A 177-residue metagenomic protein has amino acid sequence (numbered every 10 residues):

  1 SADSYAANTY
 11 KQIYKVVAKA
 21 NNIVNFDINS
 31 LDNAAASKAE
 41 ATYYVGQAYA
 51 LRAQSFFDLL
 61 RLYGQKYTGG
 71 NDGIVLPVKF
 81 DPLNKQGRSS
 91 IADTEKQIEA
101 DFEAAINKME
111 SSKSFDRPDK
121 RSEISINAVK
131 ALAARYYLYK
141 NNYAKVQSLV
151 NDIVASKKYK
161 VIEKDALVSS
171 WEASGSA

Functional and structural regions predicted by a protein language model:
S1-Y63, S89, N107-E110: Conserved, well-structured interaction surfaces
V17-A20, V24, E95, F102 (+2 more regions): Inward-facing hydrophobic residues that define packing positions of alpha-helical scaffold repeats
A36-A39, L62-A92, K96: Short coil/linker segments at helix-helix boundaries
Y43, A50, D93, R117-K120 (+1 more regions): Residue signature of alpha-solenoid helical repeat architecture, marking inter-repeat boundaries and helix-start
S55, A134-Y136: Residue-level signature for tetratricopeptide repeat
L60-Y67, K113, Y139-N142: Short coil/turn linking the two alpha-helices of tandem helical-hairpin repeats
I106-N107, S114, V154-S156: Amphipathic alpha-helical segments of tetratricopeptide repeats
N141, K145-A177: Hydrophobic-face positions in mid-chain alpha helices that act as interaction patches
